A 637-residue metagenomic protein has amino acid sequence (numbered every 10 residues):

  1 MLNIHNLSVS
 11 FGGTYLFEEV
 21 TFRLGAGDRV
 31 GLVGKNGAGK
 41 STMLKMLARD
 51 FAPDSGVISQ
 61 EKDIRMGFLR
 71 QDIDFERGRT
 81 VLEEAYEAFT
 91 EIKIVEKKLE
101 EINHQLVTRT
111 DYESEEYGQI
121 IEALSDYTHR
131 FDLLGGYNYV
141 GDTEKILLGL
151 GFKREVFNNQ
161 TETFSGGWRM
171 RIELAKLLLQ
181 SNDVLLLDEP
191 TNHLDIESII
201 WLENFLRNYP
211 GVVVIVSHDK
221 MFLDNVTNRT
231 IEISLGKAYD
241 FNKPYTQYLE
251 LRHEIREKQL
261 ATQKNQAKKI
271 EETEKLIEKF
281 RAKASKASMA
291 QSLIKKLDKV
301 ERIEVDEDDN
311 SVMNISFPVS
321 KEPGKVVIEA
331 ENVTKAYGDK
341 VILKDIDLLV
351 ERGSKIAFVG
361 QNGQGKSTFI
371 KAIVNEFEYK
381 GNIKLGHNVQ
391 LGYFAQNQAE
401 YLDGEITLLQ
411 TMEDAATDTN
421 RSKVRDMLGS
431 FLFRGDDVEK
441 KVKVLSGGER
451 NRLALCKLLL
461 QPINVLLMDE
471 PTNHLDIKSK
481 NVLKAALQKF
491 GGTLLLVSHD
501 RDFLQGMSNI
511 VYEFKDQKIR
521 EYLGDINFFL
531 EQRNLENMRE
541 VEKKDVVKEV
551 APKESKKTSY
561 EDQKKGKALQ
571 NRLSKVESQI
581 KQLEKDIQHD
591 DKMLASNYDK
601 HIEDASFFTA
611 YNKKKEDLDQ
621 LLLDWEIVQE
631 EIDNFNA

Functional and structural regions predicted by a protein language model:
M1-Q263, V312, S320-T558, D562-A637: ABC ATP-binding cassette signature C-motif
E155, D306-E307: Short secondary-structure junctions
L251-D306: Intracellular alpha-helical coupling/juxtamembrane segments of multi-pass membrane proteins
E274-A282, N314-S320, V327-E329: Alpha-helical coupling/stalk and coiled-coil linker elements that connect catalytic or binding modules and transmit
